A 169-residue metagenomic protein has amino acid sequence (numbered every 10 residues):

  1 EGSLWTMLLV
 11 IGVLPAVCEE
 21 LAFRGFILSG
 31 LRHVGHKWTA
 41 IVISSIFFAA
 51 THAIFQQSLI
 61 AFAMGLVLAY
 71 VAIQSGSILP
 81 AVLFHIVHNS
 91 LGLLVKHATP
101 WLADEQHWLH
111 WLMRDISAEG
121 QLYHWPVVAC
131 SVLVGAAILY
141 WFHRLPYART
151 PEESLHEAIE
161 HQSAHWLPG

Functional and structural regions predicted by a protein language model:
E1-C18, S29, H33, L155-H156: Juxtamembrane helix-loop-helix connectors linking adjacent transmembrane helices in multi-pass membrane enzymes
W5, L9, W38-I43, S58-L59 (+2 more regions): Hydrophobic alpha-helical transmembrane segments
G12-V13, R24-V34, L94-T99: Membrane-interfacial alpha-helical segments at the cytosolic side of multi-pass membrane proteins
L14, I43-F47, L59, A63 (+2 more regions): Hydrophobic residues within alpha-helical transmembrane segments of multi-pass solute transporters/permease subunits
V17, L21-A22, F26-I27, I54 (+1 more regions): Active-site His/Glu-centered metal-binding helix of metallohydrolases
C18-I43, Y70-S77: Membrane-interface helix/loop boundary segments of multi-pass membrane proteins
V34-A53, A61: Small-polar-interrupted transmembrane alpha-helices in polytopic inner-membrane proteins
I86-G169: C-terminal membrane module of polytopic membrane proteins
